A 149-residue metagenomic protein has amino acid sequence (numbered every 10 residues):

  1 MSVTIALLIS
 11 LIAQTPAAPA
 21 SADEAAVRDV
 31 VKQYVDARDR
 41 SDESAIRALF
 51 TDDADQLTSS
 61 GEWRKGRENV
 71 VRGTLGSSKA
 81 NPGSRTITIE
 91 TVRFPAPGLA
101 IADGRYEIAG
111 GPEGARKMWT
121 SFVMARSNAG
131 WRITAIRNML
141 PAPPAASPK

Functional and structural regions predicted by a protein language model:
S2-I5, I9-D52, E68, T134 (+1 more regions): Short, low-complexity N-terminal intrinsically disordered segments enriched in polar/charged residues
V27, G83-R85, W131: Proline-centered linker/hinge motifs at extracellular inter-domain junctions
A45, D55, A100-I101, R132: General beta-strand recognition
F50, S60, T91-R93, G104-Y106 (+2 more regions): A mature extracytoplasmic/lumenal domain signature
A54-K65, G76-A80: A short gly/proline-enriched turn/hairpin at secondary-structure junctions
N69-R116: Surface-exposed, charged secondary-structure patches
K117-P144: Short beta-strand edge/turn micro-motifs at domain boundaries
